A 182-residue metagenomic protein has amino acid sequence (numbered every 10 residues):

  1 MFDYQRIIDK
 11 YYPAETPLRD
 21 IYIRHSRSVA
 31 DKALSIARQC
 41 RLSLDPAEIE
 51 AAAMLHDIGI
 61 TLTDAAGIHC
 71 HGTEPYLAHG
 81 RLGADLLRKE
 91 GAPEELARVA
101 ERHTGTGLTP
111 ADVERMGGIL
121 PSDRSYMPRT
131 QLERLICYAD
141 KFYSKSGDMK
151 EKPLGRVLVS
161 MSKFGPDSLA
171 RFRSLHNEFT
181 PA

Functional and structural regions predicted by a protein language model:
F2-L18: Generic N-terminal amphipathic, Lys/Arg-enriched alpha-helix
D9, A30, L34, R81-R88 (+1 more regions): Amphipathic alpha-helical segments within well-ordered protein domains
P13, R41-K150, L154: Divalent metal-dependent catalytic cores for phosphoryl transfer on phosphate-bearing substrates
D20-R24: A short, charge-rich alpha-helical start-of-domain segment used by transcription regulators
H25-S26, D57: N-terminal glycine-rich anion-binding loops that anchor highly charged ligand groups
S26, A33, H176: Short amphipathic alpha-helical/adjacent loop interface patches that line ligand and macromolecule-binding sites
M161-A182: Charged phosphate-binding loop/patch that engages nucleotide di/tri-phosphates or the phosphate backbone of nucleic
